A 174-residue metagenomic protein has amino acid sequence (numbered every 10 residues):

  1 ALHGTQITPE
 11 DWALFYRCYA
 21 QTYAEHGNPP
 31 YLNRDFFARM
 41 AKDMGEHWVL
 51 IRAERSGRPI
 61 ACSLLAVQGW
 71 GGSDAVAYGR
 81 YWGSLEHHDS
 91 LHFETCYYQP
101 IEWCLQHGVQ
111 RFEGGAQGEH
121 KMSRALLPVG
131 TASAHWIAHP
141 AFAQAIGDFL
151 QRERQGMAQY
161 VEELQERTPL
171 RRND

Functional and structural regions predicted by a protein language model:
A1, R111, A116-D174: Terminal substrate-recognition subdomain of acyl/acetyltransferases
A1-D89, W136, T168-D174: A conserved beta-strand-loop-helix scaffold within acyl/acetyltransferase catalytic domains
E10, E25, E46, E54 (+7 more regions): Glutamate identity and glutamate-enriched acidic tracts
F15, Y23, F36-F37, F93 (+4 more regions): Phenylalanine-focused residue identity feature
Y16-Y19, G83, Q99-P100, A143 (+2 more regions): Generic signal for short, ordered secondary-structure residues within or immediately flanking folded domains
Y19-P30, V67, C104, G108 (+3 more regions): A generic secondary-structure signal for well-formed alpha-helical elements
G72-P140: Acyl-donor binding region in acyl/amide transferases
